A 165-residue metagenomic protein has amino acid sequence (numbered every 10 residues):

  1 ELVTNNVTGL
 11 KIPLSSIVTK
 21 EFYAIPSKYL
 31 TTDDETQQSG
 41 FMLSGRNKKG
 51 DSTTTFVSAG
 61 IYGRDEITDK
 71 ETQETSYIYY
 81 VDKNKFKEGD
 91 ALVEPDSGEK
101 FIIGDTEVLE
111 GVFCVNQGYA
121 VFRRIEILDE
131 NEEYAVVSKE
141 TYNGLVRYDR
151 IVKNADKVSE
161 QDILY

Functional and structural regions predicted by a protein language model:
E1-F122, E126-Y165: Edge-of-domain interaction segments
